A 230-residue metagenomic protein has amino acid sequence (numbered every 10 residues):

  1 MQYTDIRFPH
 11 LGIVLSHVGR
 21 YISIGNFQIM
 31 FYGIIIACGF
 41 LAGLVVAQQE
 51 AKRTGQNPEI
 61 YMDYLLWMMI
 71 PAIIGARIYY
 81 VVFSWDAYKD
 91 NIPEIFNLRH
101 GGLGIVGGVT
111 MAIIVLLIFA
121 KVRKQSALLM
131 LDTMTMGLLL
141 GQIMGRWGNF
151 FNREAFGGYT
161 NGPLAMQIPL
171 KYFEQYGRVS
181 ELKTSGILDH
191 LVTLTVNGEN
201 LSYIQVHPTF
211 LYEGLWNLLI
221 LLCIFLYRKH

Functional and structural regions predicted by a protein language model:
M1-H230: A feature for loop-to-transmembrane-helix boundaries and adjacent hydrophobic helices in multi-pass integral membrane
